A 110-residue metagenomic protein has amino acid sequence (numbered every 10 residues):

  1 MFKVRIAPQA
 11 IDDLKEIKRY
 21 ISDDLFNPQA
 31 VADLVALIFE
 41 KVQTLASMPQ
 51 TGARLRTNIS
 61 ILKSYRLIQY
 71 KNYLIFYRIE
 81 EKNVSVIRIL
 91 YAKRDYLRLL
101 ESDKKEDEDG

Functional and structural regions predicted by a protein language model:
M1-L37: Arg/Lys-rich, positively charged N-terminal/basic patches that mediate binding to nucleic acids
F2, Y65-R66, I75: Residue-level detector of beta-strand structural context in well-folded domains
E16, T44, L74-I75: Hydrophobic side chains within alpha-helical segments
K18, L25, A46-A53, L97: Short amphipathic alpha-helical interaction/hinge segments
Q43-Q69: A short, surface-exposed loop/turn module that caps and links secondary-structure elements
Y70-L74, R78-G110: Enriched for short, Lys/Arg-rich terminal
